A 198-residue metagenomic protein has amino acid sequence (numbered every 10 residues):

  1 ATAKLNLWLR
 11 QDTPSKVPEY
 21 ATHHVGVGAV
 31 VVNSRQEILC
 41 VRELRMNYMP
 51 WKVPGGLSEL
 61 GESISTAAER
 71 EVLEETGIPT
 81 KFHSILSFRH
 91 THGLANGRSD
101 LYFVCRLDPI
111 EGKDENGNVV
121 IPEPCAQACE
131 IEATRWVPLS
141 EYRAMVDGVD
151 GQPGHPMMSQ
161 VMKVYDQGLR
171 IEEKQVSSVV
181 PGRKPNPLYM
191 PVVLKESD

Functional and structural regions predicted by a protein language model:
L5-V53, T80-S87, P109: N-terminal strand-loop-strand
L7-W8, N33, T91-E123, L139 (+1 more regions): Active-site-adjacent beta-strand/loop module that shapes the phosphate/pyrophosphate-binding cleft
S15-T22, E115-A128, V146-D147: Short, charged, solvent-exposed linker or helix-capping segments at domain edges/interfaces that act as flexible hinges
A21-H23, A95-L101, A128: A generic structural micro-feature
R45, L101, P109, E130-I131: A broad structural signal for short, well-ordered beta-strand segments within beta-sheet-rich domains
M46-W51, L60, Q127-D198: Nudix hydrolase/Nudix homology domain
K52-I85, C105-R106, N118: The catalytic Nudix box helix
